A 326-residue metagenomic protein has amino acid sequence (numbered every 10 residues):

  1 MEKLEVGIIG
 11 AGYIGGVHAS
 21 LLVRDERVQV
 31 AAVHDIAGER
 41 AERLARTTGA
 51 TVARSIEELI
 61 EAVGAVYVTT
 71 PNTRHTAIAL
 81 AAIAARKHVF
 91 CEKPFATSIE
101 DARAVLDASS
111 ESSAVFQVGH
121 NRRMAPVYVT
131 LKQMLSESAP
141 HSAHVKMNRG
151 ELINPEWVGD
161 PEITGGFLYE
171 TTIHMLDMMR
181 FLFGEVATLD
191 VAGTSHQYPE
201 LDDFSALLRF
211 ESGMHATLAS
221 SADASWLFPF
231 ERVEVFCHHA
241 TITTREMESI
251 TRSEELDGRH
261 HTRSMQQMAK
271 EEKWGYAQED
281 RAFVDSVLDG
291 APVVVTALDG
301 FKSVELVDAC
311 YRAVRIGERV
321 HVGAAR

Functional and structural regions predicted by a protein language model:
M1-T47: N-terminal Rossmann-like dinucleotide-binding module
H18, T48-A108: Beta-loop-alpha module in the N-terminal Rossmann-like domain of NAD(P)-dependent dehydrogenases, especially those
I36, W226, Q267-R281: Active-site loop of classical SDR/Rossmann-like NAD(P)-dependent oxidoreductases, centered on the catalytic Tyr-X3-Lys
R54, V68, F90-C91, F116-V118 (+3 more regions): Hydrophobic residues in well-ordered beta-strands that form the structural core
A65-V68, E211, A282-R326: C-terminal helix-rich "cap/oligomerization" subdomain common to oxidoreductases
A104-N121, A139-A143: Rossmann-fold dehydrogenase core element
R122-A192, Q197, G317: Predominantly a Rossmann-like dinucleotide-binding segment in NAD(P)-dependent oxidoreductases
L176-S249, A277-A291, A325-R326: Contiguous beta-strand/loop segments that form the cofactor/metal-binding neighborhood of enzyme cores
